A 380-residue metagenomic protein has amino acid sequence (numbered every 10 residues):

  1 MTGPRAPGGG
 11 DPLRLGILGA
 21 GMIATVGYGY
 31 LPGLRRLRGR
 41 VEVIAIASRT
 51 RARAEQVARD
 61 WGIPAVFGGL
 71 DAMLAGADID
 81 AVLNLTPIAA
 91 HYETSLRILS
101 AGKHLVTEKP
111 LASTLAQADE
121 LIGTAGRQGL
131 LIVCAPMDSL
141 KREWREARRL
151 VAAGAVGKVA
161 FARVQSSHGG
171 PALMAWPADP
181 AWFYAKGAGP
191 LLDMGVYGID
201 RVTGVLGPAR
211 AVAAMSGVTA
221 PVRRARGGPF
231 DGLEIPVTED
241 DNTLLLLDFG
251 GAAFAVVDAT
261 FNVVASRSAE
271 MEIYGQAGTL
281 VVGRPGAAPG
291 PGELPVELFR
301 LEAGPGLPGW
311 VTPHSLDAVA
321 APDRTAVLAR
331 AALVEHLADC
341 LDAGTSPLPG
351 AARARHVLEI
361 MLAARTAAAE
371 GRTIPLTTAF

Functional and structural regions predicted by a protein language model:
M1-P12, A81-L83, D119, P322 (+2 more regions): C-terminal helix-rich "cap/oligomerization" subdomain common to oxidoreductases
M1-W61: N-terminal Rossmann-like dinucleotide-binding module
A52, W61-T124: Beta-loop-alpha module in the N-terminal Rossmann-like domain of NAD(P)-dependent dehydrogenases, especially those
F67, T107, I132-C134, R163 (+2 more regions): Hydrophobic residues in well-ordered beta-strands that form the structural core
E120-M137, G157-V164: Rossmann-fold dehydrogenase core element
D138-P236, G371: Predominantly a Rossmann-like dinucleotide-binding segment in NAD(P)-dependent oxidoreductases
P221, A225-T238, L244, F249 (+3 more regions): C-terminal glycine/acidic-rich active-site capping loop/insertion
D258-S266: Glycine-rich phosphate/pyrophosphate-binding beta-alpha loops
